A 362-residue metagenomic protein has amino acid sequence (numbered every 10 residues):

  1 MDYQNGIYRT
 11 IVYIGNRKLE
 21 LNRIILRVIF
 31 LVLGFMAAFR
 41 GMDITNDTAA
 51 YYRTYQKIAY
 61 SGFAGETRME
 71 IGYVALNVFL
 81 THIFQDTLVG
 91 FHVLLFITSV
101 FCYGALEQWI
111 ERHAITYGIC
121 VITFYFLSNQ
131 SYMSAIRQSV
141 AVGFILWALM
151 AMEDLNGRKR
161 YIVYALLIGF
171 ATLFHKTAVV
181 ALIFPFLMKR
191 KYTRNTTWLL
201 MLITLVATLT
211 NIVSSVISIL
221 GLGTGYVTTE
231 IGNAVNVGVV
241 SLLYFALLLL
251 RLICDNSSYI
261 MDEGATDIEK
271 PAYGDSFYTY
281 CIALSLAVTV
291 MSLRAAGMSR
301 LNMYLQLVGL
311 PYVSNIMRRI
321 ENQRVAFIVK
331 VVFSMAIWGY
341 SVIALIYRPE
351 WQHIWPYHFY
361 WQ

Functional and structural regions predicted by a protein language model:
Y3-S99, Y340-Q362: TM-lumen/periplasm interface segments of multi-pass membrane proteins, especially the first transmembrane helix
A49-Q56, S61-A64, V74, L182-Q306 (+1 more regions): Alpha-helical transmembrane segments and terminal signal-anchor/GPI-anchor hydrophobic tails, characterized by long
F96-R112: Transmembrane-helix motifs of polytopic, lipid-linked glycan transferases
E107-F126: Transmembrane-helix signature of polytopic, membrane-embedded enzymes that assemble or transfer cell-envelope glycans
M133-V140: Short acidic/glycine- and proline-prone juxtamembrane loop motifs at membrane-interface regions of multi-pass membrane
I145-R160: Membrane-interface transmembrane helices that cradle and orient dolichyl/undecaprenyl
G169-I183: Transmembrane helices and adjacent periplasmic/lumenal helix-loop junctions of polyprenol-phosphate-dependent
M201-L202, E321-S341: Signature aromatic-anchored transmembrane alpha helix within multi-pass, membrane-resident enzymes that catalyze glycan
